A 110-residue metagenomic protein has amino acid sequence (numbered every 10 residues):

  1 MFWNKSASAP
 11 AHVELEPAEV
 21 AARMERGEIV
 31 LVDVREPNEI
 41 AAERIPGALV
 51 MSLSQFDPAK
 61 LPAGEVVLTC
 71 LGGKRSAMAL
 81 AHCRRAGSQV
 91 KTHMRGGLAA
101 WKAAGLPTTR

Functional and structural regions predicted by a protein language model:
M1-V30, P37-V66, K74-R110: Rhodanese-like catalytic fold shared by cysteine-dependent sulfurtransferases and DSP/PTP-type phosphatases
C70: Short cysteine clusters
